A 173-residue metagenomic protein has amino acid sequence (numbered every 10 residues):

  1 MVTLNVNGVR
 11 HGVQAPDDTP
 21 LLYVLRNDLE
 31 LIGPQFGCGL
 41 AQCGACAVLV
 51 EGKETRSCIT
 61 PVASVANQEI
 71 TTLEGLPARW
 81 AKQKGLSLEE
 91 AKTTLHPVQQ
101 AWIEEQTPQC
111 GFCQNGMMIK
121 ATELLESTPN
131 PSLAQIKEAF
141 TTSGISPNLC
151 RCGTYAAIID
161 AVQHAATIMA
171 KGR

Functional and structural regions predicted by a protein language model:
M1-R173: Signature of N-terminal electron-transfer/Fe-S-associated modules in redox systems
